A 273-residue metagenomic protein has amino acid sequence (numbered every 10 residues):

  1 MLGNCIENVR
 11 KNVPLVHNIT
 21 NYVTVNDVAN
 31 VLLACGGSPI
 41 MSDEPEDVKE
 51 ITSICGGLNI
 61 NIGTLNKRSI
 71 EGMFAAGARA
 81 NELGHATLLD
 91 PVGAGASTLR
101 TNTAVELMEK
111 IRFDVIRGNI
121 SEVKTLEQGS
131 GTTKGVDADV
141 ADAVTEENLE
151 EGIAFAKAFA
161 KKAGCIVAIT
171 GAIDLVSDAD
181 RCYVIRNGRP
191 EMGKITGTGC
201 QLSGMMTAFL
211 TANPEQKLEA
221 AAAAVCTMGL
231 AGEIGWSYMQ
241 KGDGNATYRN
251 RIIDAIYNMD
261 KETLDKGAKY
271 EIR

Functional and structural regions predicted by a protein language model:
L2-L89: Conserved N-terminal subdomain of the carbohydrate kinase-like
S69-G118: Glycine/small-residue-rich loop that forms an oxyanion/phosphate-binding "nest" at active or ligand-binding sites
T101-C182: Conserved phosphate/ATP/ADP-binding segment of small-molecule kinases
F155-A156, A160, Q216-G232, I252-I253: Short, well-structured alpha-helical segments that form the helix of a local strand-helix-strand
I185-T196: Short pre-catalytic strand/loop immediately N-terminal to key active-site residues, enriched for Gly-Thr
K194-C226: Short, small-residue alpha-helix embedded
L230-R273: Charged C-terminal helix
